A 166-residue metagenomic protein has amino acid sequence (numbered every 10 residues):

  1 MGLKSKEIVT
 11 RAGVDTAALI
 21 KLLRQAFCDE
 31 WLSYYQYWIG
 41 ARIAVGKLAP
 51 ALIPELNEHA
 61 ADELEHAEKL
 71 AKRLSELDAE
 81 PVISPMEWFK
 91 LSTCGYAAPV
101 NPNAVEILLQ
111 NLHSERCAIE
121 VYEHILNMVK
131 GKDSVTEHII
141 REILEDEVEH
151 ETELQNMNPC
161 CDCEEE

Functional and structural regions predicted by a protein language model:
M1-E166: Iron-associated oxidoreductase/ferritin-like identity signal
